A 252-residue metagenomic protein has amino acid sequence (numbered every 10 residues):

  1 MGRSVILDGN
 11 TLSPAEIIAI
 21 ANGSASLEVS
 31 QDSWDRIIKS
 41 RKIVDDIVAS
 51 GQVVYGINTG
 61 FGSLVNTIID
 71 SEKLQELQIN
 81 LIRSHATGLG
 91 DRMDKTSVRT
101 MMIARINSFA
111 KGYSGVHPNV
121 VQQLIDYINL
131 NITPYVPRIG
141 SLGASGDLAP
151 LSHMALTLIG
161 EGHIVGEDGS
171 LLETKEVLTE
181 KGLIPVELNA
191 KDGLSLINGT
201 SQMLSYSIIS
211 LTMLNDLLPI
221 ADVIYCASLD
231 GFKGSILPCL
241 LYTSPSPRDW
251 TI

Functional and structural regions predicted by a protein language model:
G2-S50: N- or domain-start disorder-to-order transition segments that initiate the globular core
V29, L74, V120: Expand to "…catalyze enediolate/carbanion chemistry for C-C bond making/breaking, isomerization, decarboxylation
V53: Metabolite-binding pocket within alpha/beta catalytic cores that recognizes anionic/polar moieties
S63-Q78: Glycine-rich loop at the start of a catalytic domain that most often binds anionic cofactors/ligands
I79, R83-H85: A short, basic-hydrophobic beta/loop patch
A86-D94, V98-L241: Active-site cavity-forming subdomains of large catalytic enzyme subunits
Y242-I252: Single conserved hydrophobic/aromatic residue that forms the stacking wall/gate of nucleotide- or nucleobase-binding
